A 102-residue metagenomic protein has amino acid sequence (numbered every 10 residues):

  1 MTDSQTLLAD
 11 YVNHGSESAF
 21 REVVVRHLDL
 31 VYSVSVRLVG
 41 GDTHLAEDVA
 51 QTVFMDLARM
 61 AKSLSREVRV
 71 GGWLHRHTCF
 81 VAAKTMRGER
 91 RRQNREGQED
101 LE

Functional and structural regions predicted by a protein language model:
M1-L30, G97-L101: N-terminal module of bacterial RNA polymerase sigma factors
M1-S4, V24-V25, A46, H75 (+2 more regions): Generic alpha-helical segment signature
L7, A19-F20, V49, V70 (+2 more regions): Hydrophobic side chains within well-formed alpha-helices
V12-E22, Y32-T52, S63-V68: Short, charged helix-capping/linker segments at alpha-helix termini
R26-L30, V34, W73, H77 (+2 more regions): Amphipathic alpha-helical segments in well-ordered regions
D48-M55, V68-F80: Structural recognition of an alpha-helix C-terminal capping motif at a helix-to-coil junction
R59-E67, R76-G97: Arg/Lys-rich amphipathic alpha helix in sigma70-family domain 2
